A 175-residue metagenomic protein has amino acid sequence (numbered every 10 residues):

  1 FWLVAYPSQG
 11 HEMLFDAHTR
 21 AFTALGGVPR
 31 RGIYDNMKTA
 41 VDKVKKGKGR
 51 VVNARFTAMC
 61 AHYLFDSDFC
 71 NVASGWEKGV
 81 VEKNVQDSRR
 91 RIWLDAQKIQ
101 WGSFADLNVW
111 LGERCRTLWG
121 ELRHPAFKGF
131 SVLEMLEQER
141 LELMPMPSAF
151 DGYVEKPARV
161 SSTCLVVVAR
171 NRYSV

Functional and structural regions predicted by a protein language model:
F1-V4, V41-D42: Short small-residue beta-strand/loop micro-motif enriched in glycine and branched aliphatics
V4-R31: Active-site beta-loop-alpha junctions of metal-dependent nucleic acid enzymes, especially the RNase H-like/DDE
S8, K46-A54, E82: Short, conserved loop/turn and helix-capping segments at secondary-structure boundaries that abut family-defining
G27-K48: Acidic/histidine-rich, metal-coordinating catalytic segments
Y34-D35, K46-G47, F65-R90, A105-L107: RNase H-like two-metal-ion nuclease catalytic core shared by retroviral integrases and related mobile-element nucleases
K48-S67: Two-metal-ion acidic nuclease core segments, chiefly of the RNase H-like superfamily
V85-V175: Active-site-proximal acidic segments at structured loop/helix or strand boundaries that coordinate catalytic metals
